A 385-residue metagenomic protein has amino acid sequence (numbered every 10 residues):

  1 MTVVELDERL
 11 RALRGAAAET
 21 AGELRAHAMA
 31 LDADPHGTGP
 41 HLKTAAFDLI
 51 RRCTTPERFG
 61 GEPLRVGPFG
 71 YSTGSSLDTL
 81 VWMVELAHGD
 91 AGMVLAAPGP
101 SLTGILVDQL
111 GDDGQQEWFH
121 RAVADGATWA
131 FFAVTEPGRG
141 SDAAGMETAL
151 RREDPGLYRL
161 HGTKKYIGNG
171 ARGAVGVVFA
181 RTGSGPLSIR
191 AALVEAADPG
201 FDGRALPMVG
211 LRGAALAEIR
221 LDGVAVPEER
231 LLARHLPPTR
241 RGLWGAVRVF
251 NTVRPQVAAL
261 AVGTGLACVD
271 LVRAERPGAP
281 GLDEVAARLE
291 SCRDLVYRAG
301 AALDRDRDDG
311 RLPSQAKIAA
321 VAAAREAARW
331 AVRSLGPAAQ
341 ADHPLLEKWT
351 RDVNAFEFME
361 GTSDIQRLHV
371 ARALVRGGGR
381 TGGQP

Functional and structural regions predicted by a protein language model:
M1-V94, G377-P385: Amphipathic, small/basic residue-rich leader segments at the start of a protein or domain
V4, R204-E290, D294: Glycine-rich beta->alpha junctions and the first turn(s) of the following alpha-helix
R11, G15-A18, L80, G263 (+5 more regions): Generic structural signal for well-ordered, non-transmembrane alpha-helical segments in soluble/cytosolic regions
G22-H36, R273-P277, L289-Q340: C-terminal helix-coil-helix/basic helical segment that borders enzyme active sites and/or dimer interfaces and provides
T54, D125-T135: A short, Trp-centered hydrophobic/proline-enriched beta-strand micro-motif
T148-R151: A structural signal for short hydrophobic beta-strand segments in well-ordered beta-sheet cores
L157, T163-D202: A short core secondary-structure module
L335-P385: Glycine-rich phosphate/cofactor-binding loops in nucleotide/flavin-utilizing enzymes
